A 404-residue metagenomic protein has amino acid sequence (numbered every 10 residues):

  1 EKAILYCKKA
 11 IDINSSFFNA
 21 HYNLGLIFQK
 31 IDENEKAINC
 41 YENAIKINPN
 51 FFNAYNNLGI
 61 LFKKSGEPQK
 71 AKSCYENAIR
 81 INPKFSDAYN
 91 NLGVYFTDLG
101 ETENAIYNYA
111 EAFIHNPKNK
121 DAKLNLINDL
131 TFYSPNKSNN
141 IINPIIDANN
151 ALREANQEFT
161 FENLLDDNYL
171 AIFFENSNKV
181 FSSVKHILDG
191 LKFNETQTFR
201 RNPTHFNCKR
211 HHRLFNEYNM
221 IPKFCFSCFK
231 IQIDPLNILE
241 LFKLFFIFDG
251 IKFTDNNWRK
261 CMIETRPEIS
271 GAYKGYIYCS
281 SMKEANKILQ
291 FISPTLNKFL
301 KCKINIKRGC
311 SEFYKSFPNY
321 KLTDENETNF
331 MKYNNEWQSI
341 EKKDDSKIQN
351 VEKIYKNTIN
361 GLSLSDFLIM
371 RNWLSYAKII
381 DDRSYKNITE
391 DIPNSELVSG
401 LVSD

Functional and structural regions predicted by a protein language model:
N19-K30, F52-K63, D87-T97, D121-N128: Conserved alpha-helical positions within TPR/SEL1-like repeat arrays
L124, N128-D404: Structured alpha/beta or helical-core interaction and ligand-binding surfaces enriched in interleaved
